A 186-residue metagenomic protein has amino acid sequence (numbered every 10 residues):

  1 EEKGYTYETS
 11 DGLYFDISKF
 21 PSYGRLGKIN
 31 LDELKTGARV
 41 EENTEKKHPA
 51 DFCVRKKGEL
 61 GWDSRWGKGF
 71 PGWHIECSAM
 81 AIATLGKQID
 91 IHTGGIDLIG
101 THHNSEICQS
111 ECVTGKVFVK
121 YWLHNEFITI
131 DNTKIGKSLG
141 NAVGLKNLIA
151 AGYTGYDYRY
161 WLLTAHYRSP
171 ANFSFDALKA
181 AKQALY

Functional and structural regions predicted by a protein language model:
E1-L185: Alpha-helical recognition segments enriched in aromatics with Gly/Pro capping that present substrate-recognition
